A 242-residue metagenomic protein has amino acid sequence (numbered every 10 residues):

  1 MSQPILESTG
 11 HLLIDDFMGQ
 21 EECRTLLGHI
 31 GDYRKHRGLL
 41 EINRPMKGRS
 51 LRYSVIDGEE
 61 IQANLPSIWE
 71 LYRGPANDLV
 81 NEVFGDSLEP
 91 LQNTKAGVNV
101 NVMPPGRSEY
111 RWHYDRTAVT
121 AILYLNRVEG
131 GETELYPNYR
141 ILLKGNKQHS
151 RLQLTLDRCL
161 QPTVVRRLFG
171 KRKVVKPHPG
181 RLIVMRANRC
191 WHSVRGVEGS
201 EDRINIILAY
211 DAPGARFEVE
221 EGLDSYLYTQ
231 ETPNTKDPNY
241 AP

Functional and structural regions predicted by a protein language model:
M1-E7, H29-S50: Short acidic N-proximal helix/loop "leader" segments that mark the beginning of a domain or an inter-domain linker
T9-H11, Y33-E41, R107-W112, W191-R195 (+1 more regions): Soluble, non-transmembrane catalytic domains of enzymes that act on hydrophobic metabolites at membranes
G10-M18: Short amphipathic
M18, R49-K95: Signature of the catalytic double-stranded beta-helix
M18-Q20, N126-V128, R140, N188-W191 (+1 more regions): Short, solvent-exposed loop/turn segments at secondary-structure junctions
T94, N101-L182, V219: Catalytic core of non-heme Fe(II) oxygenases with the double-stranded beta-helix
V98-V100, A121, I206-Y210: A structural signal for short, well-ordered beta-strand segments
K144-Q148, L154-P242: Catalytic core of Fe(II)/2-oxoglutarate
